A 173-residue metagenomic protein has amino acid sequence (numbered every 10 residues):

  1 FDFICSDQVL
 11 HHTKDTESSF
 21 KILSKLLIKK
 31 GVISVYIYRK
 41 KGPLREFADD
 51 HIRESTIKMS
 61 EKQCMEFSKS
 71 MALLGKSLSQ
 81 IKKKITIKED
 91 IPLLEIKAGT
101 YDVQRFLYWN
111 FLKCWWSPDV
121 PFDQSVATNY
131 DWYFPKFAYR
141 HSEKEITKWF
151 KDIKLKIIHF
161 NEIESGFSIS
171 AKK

Functional and structural regions predicted by a protein language model:
F1-D2: Local beta-strand N-terminus motif with an aromatic residue
C5: A conserved beta-strand element that flanks and buttresses the S-adenosyl-L-methionine
V9: Hydrophobic adenine-recognition pocket in adenosine-nucleotide-binding enzymes
H12-T13, K41-E46, S168-I169: Short catalytic/ligand-binding loop motif for oxyanion handling, primarily in non-cytosolic enzymes, centered on
K14, I28, K173: Short conserved AdoMet
E17-V32: A short glycine-rich, Lys/Arg-flanked "PGG" loop and its adjoining helix->strand segment in the class I
V32-T86, G99-Y108: Conserved class I S-adenosyl-L-methionine
F106-K173: C-terminal lobe and adjacent flexible extensions of AdoMet/dcAdoMet transferase-like proteins
